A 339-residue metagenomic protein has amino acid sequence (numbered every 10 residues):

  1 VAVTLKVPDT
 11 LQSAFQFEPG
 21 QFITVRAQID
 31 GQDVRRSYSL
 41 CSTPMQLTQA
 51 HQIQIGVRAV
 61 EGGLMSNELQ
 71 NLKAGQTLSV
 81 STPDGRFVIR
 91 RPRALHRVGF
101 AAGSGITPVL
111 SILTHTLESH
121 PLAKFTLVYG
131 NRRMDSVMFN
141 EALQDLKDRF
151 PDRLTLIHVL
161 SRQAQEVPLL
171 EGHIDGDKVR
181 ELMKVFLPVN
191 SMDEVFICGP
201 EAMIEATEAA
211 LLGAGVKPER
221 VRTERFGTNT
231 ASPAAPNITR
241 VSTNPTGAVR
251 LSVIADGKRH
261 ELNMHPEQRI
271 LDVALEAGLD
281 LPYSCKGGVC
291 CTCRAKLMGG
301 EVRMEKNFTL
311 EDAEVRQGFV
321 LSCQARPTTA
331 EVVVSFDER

Functional and structural regions predicted by a protein language model:
V1, L11, G213, P218 (+3 more regions): Iron-sulfur (Fe-S) cluster-binding modules
V1-T77, S81, N131-M134, Q144 (+1 more regions): Ferredoxin-reductase
L64-T243, G247-S252, R259: FNR/FR-type flavoprotein reductase catalytic core
T246-K286: C-terminal accessory/binding modules appended to enzymatic or scaffolding proteins
H260, V273-A277, P282, T292-R339: Iron-sulfur (Fe-S) cluster-binding segments and ferredoxin-like electron-carrier domains, especially [2Fe-2S]
